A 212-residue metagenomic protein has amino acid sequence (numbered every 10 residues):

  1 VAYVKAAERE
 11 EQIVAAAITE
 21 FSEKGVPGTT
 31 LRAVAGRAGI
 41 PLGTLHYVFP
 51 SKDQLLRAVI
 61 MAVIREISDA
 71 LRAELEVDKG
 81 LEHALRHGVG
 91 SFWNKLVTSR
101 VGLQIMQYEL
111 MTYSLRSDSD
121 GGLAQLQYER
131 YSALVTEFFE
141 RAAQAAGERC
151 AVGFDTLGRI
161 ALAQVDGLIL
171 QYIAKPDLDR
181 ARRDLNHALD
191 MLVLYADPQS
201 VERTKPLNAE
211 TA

Functional and structural regions predicted by a protein language model:
R9-Q12, A16-Q54, A58: Helix-turn-helix
E20, E66, L134, F138: Short alpha-helical functional segments enriched in proximate histidine and acidic residues
L42, Q107-M111: Conserved short hydrophobic patches within well-ordered secondary structure
S51, Y113-D118: Short loop-to-helix capping motifs
A58, R72-Q104, F154-A161: Hydrophobic alpha-helical connector segments
M61-I67: Short, basic, alpha-helical segments at the C-terminal edge of helix-turn-helix-like DNA-binding modules
T98, G102-I105, D118-Q144, T156: Amphipathic alpha-helical packing segments from all-alpha helical-bundle domains
S119-Q125, A142-A212: Hydrophobic/aromatic-rich alpha-helical bundle segments in the mid-to-C-terminal region
